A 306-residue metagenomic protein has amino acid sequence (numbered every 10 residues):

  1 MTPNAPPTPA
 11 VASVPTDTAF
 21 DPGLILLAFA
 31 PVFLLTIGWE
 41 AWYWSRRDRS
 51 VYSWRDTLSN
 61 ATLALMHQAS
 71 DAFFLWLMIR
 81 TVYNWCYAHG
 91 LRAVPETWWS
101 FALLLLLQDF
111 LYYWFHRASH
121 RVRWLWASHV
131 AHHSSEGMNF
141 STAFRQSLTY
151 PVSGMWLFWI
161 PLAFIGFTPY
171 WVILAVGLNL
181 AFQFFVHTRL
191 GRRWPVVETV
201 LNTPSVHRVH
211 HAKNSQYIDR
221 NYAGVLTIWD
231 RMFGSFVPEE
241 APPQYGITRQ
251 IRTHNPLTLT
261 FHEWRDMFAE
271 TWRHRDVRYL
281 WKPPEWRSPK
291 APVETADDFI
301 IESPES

Functional and structural regions predicted by a protein language model:
M1-T2, T8, W76-R80: Hydrophobic alpha-helical transmembrane segments
T2-P3, P9-V14, A19, G137-T142 (+1 more regions): Cytosolic/stromal cytosol-facing helical appendages immediately following the last transmembrane segment
V11-S13, V82-R92: Membrane-interface helix termini and inter-helical loops of multi-pass transporters
A12-F33: Hydrophobic transmembrane alpha-helical segments in integral membrane proteins
L24, A28, V51-Q68: Loop-to-helix transition at the N-terminal end of transmembrane alpha-helices
V32-W42, I79-V82, Q108-F110: Central hydrophobic cores of alpha-helical transmembrane segments in multi-pass inner-membrane proteins across all
I37-L58: Membrane-interface helix-loop junction between the first two transmembrane segments
L63-L77, G90, V94-Y245: Membrane-embedded catalytic scaffold of the fatty acid hydroxylase/desaturase
